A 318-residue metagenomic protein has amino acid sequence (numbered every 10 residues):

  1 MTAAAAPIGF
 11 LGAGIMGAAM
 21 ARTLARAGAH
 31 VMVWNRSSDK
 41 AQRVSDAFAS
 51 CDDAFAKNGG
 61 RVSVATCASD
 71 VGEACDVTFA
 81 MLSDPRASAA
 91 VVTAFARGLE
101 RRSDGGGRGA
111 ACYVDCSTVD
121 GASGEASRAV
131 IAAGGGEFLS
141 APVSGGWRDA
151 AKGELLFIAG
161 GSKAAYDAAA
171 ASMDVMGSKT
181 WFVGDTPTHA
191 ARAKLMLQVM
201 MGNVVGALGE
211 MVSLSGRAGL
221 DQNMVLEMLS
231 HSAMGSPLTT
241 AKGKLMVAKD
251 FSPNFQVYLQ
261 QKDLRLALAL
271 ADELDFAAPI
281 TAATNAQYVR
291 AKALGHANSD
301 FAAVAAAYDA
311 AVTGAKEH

Functional and structural regions predicted by a protein language model:
M1-K57, R61-V77, G107, A111-C112 (+3 more regions): NAD(P)+-binding Rossmann beta1-loop-alpha1 motif at the extreme N-terminus of oxidoreductases
I8, G106, S117-V199: Rossmann-fold dinucleotide-binding core
L24, A56-K57, I131, M173 (+2 more regions): A generic structural signal for well-ordered alpha-helical segments
V31, V64, E137-L139, T180 (+2 more regions): Hydrophobic beta-strand scaffold residues
A49-D52, N58, R97, A132-A133 (+3 more regions): Short, hinge-like loop/turn segments at secondary-structure boundaries
A68-E137: Rossmann-fold NAD(P) dinucleotide-binding segment
P187-V312: Helical "substrate-binding/catalytic lid" subdomain of Rossmann-like NAD(P)-dependent dehydrogenases/reductases
